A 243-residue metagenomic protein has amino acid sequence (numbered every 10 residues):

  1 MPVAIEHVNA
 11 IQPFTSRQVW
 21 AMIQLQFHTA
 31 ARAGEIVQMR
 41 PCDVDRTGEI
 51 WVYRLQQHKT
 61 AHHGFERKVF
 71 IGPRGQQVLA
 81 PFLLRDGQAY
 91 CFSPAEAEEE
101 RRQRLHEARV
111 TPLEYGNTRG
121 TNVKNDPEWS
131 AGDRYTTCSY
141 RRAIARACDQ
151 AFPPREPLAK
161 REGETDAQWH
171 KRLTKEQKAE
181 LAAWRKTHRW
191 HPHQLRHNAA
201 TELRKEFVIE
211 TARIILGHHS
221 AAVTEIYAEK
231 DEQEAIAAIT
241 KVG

Functional and structural regions predicted by a protein language model:
M1-V37, T47-E49, G64-F65, D86 (+3 more regions): Basic, Lys/Arg- and aromatic-enriched nucleic-acid-binding interface segment
P2, E96, L113, V123-K124 (+2 more regions): C-terminal secondary-structure termini that scaffold catalytic or DNA-interacting sites
A10-W20, T29, V69, P81-Y90 (+2 more regions): Short, basic (Lys/Arg/His-rich) helix/loop patches that form interaction surfaces in the mid-to-C-terminal regions
P13, Q38, R46, I226-E229 (+1 more regions): Phosphate-coordinating loops and pocket residues in cytosolic domains that bind phosphorylated ligands
C42-I50, R185-R189, E206-I226: Short, polar N-cap/turn motifs at the start of nucleic acid-interacting alpha helices
V52, F65-F70: Well-ordered beta-strand positions in beta-sheet-rich domains
Q57-A61, K205-I209, L216-K241: Catalytic-site neighborhood detector that most strongly recognizes the C-terminal catalytic loop/helix of tyrosine
A89-T111: Short, solvent-exposed beta-strand-terminating loops
